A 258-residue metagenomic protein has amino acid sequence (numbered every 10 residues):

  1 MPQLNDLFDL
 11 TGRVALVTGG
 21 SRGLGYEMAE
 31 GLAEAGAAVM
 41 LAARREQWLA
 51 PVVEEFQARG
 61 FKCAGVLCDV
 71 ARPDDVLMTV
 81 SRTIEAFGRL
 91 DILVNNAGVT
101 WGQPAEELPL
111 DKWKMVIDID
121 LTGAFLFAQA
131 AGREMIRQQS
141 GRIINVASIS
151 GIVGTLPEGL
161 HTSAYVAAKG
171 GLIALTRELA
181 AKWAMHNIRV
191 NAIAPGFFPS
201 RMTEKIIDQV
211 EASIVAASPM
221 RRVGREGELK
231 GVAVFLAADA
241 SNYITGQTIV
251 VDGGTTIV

Functional and structural regions predicted by a protein language model:
M1-L7, V153, L160, V234 (+1 more regions): Short C-terminal tail/terminal secondary-structure segment of NAD(P)H-dependent dehydrogenase/reductase domains
V14, S21-R22: Conserved glycine-rich cofactor-binding loop
E46-Q47, L67-T79, L110, G227-E228: The beta1-alpha1 cofactor-binding region of Rossmann-like NAD(H)/NADP(H)-dependent oxidoreductases
P104-A105, P109-I117, I143, T203 (+1 more regions): Substrate-binding pocket helix/loop in short-chain dehydrogenase/reductase
A128, A168, T176: Active-site helix of classical SDR
S148: Residue(s) in the substrate-gating loop at a strand-loop-helix junction that position the organic substrate next
A184, R189, I244-G246: Short, small/polar-rich loop/turn modules that mediate ligand/substrate recognition or access, typified
